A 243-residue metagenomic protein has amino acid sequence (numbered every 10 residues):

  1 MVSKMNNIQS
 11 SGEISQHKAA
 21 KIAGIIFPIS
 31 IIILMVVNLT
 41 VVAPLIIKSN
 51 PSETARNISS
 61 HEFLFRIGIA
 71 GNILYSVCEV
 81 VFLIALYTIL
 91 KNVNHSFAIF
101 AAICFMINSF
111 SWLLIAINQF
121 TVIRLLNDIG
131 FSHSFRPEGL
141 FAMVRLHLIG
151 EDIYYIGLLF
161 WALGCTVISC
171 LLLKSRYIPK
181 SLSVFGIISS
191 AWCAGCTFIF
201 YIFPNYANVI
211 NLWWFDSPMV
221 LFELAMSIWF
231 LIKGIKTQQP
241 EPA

Functional and structural regions predicted by a protein language model:
V2-A243: Hydrophobic, aromatic-enriched alpha-helical segments typical of multi-pass transmembrane helices
